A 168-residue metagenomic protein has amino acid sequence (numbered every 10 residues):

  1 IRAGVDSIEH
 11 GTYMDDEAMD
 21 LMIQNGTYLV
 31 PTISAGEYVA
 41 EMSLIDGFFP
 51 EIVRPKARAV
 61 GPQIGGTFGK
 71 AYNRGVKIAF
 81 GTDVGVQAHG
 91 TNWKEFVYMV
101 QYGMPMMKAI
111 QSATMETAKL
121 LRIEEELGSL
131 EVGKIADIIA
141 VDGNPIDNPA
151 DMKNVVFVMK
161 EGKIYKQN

Functional and structural regions predicted by a protein language model:
I1-G61, V84-V86, G103-M107, K119-L121 (+2 more regions): Active-site core of metal-dependent hydrolases
A18, A88-G90, A150: Extracytoplasmic/secreted cell-surface and envelope-processing proteins
L21-Q24, A71-N73, E131, D151-M152: Extracellular/periplasmic catalytic domains that process cell-envelope and extracellular macromolecules
E51-I52, R58-P145: His/Asp/Glu-enriched, well-ordered alpha-helical/loop segment that forms or immediately abuts the divalent-metal
P145-D151: Short, Lys/Arg- and Gly-enriched loop/turn segments at beta-strand edges
V158: Short aromatic-centered micro-motifs
